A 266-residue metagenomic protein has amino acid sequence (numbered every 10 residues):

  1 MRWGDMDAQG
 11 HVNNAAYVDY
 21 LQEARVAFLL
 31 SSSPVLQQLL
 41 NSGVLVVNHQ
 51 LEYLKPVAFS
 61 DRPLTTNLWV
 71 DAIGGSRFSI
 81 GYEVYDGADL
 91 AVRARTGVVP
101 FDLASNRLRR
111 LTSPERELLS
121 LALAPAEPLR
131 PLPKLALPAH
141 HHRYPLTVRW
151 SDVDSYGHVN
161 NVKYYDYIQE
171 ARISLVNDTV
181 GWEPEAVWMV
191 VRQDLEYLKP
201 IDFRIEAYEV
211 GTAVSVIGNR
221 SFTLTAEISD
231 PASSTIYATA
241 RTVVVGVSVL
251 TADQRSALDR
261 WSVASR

Functional and structural regions predicted by a protein language model:
M1, L51, L68, Y82 (+5 more regions): Preference for bulky hydrophobic residues occupying beta-strand positions in well-ordered beta-sheet regions
M1-N48, R93, V99-R192, V247-R266: Hot-dog-fold acyl-thioester-processing enzymes
Q9-H11, K55-P56, S60-R62, S155-H158 (+2 more regions): Short histidine-centered beta-strand/loop micro-motifs that create catalytic or ligand/metal-coordination sites
Y17-Y20, Y53, F59, Y82-Y85 (+6 more regions): Sequence-level detector for tyrosine residue identity
V47-L54, T65-T66, R192-L198, E209-G211: Short structured motifs
Y53-T65, W69-A136, D202-R204, V214-R266: HotDog/MaoC-like acyl-thioester-processing domains
